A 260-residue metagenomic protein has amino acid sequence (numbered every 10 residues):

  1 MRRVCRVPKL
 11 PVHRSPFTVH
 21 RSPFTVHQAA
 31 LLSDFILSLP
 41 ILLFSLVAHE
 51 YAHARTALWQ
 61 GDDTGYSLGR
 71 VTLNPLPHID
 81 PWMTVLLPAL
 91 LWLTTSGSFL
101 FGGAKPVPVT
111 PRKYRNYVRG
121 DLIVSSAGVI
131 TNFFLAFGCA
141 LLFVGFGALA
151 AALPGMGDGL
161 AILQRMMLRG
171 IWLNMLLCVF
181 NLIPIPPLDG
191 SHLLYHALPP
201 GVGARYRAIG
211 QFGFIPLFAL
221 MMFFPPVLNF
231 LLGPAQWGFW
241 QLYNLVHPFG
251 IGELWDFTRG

Functional and structural regions predicted by a protein language model:
R2-K9, H20, F24-G260: Hydrophobic transmembrane alpha-helices and their immediate loop junctions in multi-pass integral membrane proteins
